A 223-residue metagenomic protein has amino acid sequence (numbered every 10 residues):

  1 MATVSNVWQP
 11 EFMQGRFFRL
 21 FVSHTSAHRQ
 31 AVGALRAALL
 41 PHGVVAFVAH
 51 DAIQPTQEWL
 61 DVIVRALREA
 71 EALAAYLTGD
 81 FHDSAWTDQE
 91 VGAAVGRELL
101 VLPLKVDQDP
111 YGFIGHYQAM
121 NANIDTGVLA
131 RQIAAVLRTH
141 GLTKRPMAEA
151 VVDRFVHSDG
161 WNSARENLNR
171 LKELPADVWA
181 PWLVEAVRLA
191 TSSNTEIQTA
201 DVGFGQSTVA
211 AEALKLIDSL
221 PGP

Functional and structural regions predicted by a protein language model:
M1-L20, S26-A31, Q108-P223: C-terminal interaction surface of TIR/SEFIR-family domains
F21-S23, V48-A49: Short catalytic-loop micro-motif centered on adjacent basic/acidic residues
H24-S26, T78-G79: Residue-level signal for short, function-critical loop segments
R36-M147, N194: Cross-kingdom TIR/SEFIR domain
